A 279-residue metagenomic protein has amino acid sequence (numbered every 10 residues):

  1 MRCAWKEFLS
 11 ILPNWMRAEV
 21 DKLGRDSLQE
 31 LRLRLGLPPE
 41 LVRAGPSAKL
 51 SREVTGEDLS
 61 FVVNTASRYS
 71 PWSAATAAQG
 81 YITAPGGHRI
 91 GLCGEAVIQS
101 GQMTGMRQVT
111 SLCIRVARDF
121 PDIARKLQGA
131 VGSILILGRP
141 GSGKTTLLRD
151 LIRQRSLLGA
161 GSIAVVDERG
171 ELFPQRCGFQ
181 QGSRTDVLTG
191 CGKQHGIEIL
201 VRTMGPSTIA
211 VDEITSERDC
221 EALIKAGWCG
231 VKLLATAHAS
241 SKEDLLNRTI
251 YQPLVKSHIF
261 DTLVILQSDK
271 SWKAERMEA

Functional and structural regions predicted by a protein language model:
M1-G86: N-terminal accessory targeting/assembly segments
Y69-V131: P-loop NTP-binding catalytic core
V97-R107, D261-A279: Conserved P-loop NTPase
I136: Hydrophobic anchor at the beta1->P-loop junction of P-loop NTPases
K144: Conserved lysine of the Walker
L147, L151: Hydrophobic positions on the alpha1 helix immediately C-terminal to the Walker A/P-loop
S156-L200: P-loop NTPase switch/communication element
M204-P206, A210-L263, S268: Conserved P-loop NTPase nucleotide-binding/switch module
